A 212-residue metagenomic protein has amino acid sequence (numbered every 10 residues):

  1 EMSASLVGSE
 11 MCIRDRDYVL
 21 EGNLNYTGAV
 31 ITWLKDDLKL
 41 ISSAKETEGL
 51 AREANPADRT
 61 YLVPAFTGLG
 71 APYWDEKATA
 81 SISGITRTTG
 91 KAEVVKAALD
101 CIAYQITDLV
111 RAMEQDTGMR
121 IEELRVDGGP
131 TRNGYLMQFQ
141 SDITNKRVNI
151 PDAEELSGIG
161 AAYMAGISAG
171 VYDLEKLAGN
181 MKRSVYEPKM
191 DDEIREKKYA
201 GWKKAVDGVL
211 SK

Functional and structural regions predicted by a protein language model:
E1-G8: Positively charged, low-complexity/disordered segments
S9-E10, R14-K212: Glycine/Thr-rich phosphate-binding loops that ligate phosphate moieties of nucleotide and other phosphorylated ligands
